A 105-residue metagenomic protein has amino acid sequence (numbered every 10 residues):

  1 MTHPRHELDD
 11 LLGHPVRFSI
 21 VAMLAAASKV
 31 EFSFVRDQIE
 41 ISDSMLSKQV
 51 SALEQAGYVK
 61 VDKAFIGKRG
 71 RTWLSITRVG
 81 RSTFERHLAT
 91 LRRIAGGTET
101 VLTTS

Functional and structural regions predicted by a protein language model:
M1-R5, A22, S82-S105: Amphipathic alpha-helical dimerization/coiled-coil segments that flank or bridge DNA-binding/regulatory modules
P4-M45, Q55, A64-S75: N-terminal helix-turn-helix DNA-binding core of bacterial DNA-binding proteins
H14, Q49, H87: Histidine-centered active-site/metal-ligand motif
S19, S51, A89: Active-site phosphate/pyrophosphate-handling residues
V50-A56: Basic amphipathic alpha-helical segments that dock to polyanions
I76-G80: Accessory beta->alpha helical hairpin/"wing" motif in late/C-terminal subdomains of nucleic-acid enzymes
